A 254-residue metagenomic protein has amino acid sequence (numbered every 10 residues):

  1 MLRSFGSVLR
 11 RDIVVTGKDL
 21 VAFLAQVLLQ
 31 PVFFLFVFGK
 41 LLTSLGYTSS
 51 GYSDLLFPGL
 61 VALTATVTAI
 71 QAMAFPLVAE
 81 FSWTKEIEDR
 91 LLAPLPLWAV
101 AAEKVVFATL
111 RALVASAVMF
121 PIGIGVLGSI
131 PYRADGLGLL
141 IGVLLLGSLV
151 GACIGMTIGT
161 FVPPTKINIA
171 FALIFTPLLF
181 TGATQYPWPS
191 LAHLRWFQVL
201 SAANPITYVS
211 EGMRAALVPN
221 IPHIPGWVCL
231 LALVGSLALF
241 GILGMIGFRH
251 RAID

Functional and structural regions predicted by a protein language model:
M1-S129, A134, G138, G142-D254: Hydrophobic transmembrane alpha-helices and immediately adjacent juxtamembrane helices of multi-pass inner-membrane
